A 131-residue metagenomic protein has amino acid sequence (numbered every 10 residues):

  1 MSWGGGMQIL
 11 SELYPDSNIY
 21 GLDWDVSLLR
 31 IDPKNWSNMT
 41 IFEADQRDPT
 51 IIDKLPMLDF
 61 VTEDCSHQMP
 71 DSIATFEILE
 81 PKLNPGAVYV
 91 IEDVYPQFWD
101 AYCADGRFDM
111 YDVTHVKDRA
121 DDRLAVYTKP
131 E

Functional and structural regions predicted by a protein language model:
M1-I51: SAM cofactor-binding core of SAM-dependent methyltransferases, primarily the Rossmann-like beta-alpha-beta module
M7, L55, S72-F76: Conserved strand-to-helix beginnings and helix N-cap segments that scaffold or border functional pockets
Y14-P15, P56, N84: Short conserved AdoMet
L22, T62-E63, I91-D93: Active-site flanking residues adjacent to catalytic metal/cofactor-binding acidic residues
D32-N35, I51-P56, Y102-G106: Alpha-helix C-terminal capping segments
T40-E43, F60, D71: Nucleotide-sugar donor-binding/catalytic module of glycosyltransferases that assemble extracellular/cell-envelope
I52-Q68: A short acidic, Gly/Pro-enriched loop at the edge of an enzyme's catalytic core that lines a small-molecule cofactor
H67-E131: C-terminal substrate-binding/active-site "lid" region of AdoMet-derived donor-dependent transferases
